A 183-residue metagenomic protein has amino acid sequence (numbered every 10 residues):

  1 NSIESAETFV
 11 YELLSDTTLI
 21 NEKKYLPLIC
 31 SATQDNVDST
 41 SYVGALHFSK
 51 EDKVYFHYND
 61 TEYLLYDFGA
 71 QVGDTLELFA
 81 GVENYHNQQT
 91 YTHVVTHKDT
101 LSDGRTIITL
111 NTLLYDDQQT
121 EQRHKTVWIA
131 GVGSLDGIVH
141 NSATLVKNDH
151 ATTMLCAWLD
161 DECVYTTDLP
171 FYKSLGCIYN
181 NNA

Functional and structural regions predicted by a protein language model:
N1-A183: Conserved functional acidic sites
